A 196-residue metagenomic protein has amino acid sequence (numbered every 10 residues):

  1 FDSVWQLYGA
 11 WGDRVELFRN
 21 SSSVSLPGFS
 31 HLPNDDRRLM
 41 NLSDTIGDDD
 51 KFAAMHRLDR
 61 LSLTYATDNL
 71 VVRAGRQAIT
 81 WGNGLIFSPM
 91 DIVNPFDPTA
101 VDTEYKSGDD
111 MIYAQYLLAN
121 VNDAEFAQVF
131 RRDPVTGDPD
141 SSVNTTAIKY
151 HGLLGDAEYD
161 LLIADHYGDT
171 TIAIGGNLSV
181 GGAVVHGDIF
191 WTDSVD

Functional and structural regions predicted by a protein language model:
V4-R131, G152: Outer membrane beta-barrel
A66-N69, P95-D196: Signature for the C-terminal beta-barrel architecture of outer-membrane proteins
